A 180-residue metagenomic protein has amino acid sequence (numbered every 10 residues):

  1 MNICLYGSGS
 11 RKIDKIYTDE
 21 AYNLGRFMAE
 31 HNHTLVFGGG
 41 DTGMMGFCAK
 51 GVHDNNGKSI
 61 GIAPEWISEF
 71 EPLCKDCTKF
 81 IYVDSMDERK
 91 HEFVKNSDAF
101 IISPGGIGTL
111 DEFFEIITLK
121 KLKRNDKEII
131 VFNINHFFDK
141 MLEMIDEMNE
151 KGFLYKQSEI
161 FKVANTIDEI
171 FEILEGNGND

Functional and structural regions predicted by a protein language model:
M1-N96, I134-G176: A cross-family phosphate/adenosyl-ligand binding-site feature
G57-I60, L122-F132: Gly/Pro- and small hydrophobic-enriched strand-loop and loop-to-helix capping segments that sit at the rims
E88-K123, I130, D180: Active-site/ligand-binding-proximal alpha/beta "capping" segment
